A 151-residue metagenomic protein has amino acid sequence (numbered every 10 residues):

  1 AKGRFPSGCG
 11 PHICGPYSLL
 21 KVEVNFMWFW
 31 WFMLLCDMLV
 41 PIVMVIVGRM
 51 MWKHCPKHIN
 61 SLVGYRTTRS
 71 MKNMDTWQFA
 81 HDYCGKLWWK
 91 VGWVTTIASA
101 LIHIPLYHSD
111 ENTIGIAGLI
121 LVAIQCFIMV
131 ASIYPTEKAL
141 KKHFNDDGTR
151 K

Functional and structural regions predicted by a protein language model:
K21-L39, S99-N112, G118-A123: Long, highly hydrophobic alpha-helical transmembrane signal-anchor segments
D37-G48, G92-I102, V122-S132: Helical transmembrane-bundle signal
I46-G64, P135-K138: Membrane-water interface of transmembrane alpha-helices
H58-M74, D147-R150: Juxtamembrane inter-helical linkers in multi-pass membrane proteins
T68-W89: Membrane interfacial helix-start motif at the N-side
E111-R150: Alpha-helical transmembrane segments and their immediate juxtamembrane interface regions
